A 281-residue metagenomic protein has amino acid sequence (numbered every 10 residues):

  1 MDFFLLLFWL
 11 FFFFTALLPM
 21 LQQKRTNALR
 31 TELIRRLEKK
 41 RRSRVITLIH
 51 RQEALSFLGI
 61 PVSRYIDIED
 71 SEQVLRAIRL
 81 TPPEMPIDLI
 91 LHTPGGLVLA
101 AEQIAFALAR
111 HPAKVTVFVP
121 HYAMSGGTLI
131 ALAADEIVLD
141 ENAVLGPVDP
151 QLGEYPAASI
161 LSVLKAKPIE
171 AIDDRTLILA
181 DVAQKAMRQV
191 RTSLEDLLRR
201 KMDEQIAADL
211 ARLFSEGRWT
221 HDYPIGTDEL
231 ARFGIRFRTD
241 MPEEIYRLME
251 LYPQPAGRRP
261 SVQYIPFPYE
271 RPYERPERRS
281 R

Functional and structural regions predicted by a protein language model:
M1-T116, Y122, V138-D140, Q151-R281: N-terminal organellar transit peptides
M124-A134: Glycine-rich, charge-decorated loop segments at or immediately adjacent to ligand/cofactor-binding or catalytic sites
